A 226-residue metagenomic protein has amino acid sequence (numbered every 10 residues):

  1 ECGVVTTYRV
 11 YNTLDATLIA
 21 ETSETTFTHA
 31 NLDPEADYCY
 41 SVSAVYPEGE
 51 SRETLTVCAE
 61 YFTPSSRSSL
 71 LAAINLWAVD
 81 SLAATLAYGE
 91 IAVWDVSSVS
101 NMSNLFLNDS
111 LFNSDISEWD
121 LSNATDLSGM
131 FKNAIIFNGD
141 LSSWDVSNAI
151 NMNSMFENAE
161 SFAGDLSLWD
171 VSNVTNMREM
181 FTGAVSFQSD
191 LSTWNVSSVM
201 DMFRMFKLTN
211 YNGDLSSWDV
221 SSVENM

Functional and structural regions predicted by a protein language model:
E1-V5: Conserved aromatic anchor
T7-V10: Short beta-strand elements bearing conserved aromatic residues within extracellular beta-rich modules
T13-L14, T28-N31, D80: Short acidic/polar micro-motifs centered on Gly/Asp/Asn
L18-E24: Short beta-strand segments within Ig-like beta-sandwich modules, predominantly Fibronectin type-III
H29-G49: Beta-strand-rich modules
V45-E60: Extracellular fibronectin type III
Y61-N225: Negatively charged
